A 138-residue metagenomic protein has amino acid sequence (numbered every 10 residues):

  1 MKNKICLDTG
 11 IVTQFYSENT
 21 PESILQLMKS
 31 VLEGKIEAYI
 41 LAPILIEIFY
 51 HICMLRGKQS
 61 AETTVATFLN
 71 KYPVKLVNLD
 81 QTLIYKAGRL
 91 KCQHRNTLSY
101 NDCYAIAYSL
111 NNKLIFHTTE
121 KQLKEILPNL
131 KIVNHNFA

Functional and structural regions predicted by a protein language model:
M1-I40, C53-A66, A138: Short, well-structured N-terminal submotif of metal-dependent ribonuclease cores
M1-K4, K75, I106-A138: Acidic, PIN/NYN-like endoribonuclease modules and their adjacent C-terminal/linker elements
L7-D8, I40-L41, R95-S99, E120-K121 (+1 more regions): Histidine- and aromatic-rich ligand-binding microenvironments
I11, I44-L45, L83, Y104-A105 (+1 more regions): Alpha-helix capping/helix-boundary segments
E18-N19, H51, L90, N129-L130: Residue-level signal for well-ordered alpha-helical positions
L25, P43-V77, T82-Y85: Active-site-proximal, substrate-binding regions of enzyme catalytic domains and RNA-binding/basic surfaces
G34-K35, K71-Y72, N112: Structured helix-beta-strand junction loops
V74-H117: Active-site neighborhoods of divalent-metal-dependent phosphate/nucleic-acid chemistry enzymes
